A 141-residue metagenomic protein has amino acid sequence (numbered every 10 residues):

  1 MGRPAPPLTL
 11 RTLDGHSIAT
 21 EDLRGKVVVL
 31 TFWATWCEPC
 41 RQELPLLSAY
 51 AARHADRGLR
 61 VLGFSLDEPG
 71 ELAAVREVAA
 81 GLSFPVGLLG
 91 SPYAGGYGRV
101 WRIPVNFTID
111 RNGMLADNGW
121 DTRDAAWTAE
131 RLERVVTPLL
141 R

Functional and structural regions predicted by a protein language model:
M1-T20: N-terminal "domain-start" segment that seeds a small globular fold
I18-R41, L47: Short active-site neighborhood of thiol/selenol oxidoreductases, capturing the structured segment around
R24-K26, D56, S83-F84: Active-site acidic short loop of glycosyltransferases
V29-L30, V61, N106: Hydrophobic beta-strand anchors of alpha/beta hydrolase catalytic cores
A34-P39, D67-G70, P92-Y93, L115 (+1 more regions): Solvent-exposed loop/turn segments at secondary-structure junctions within structured extracellular/periplasmic domains
R41-G81, G90-G96: Structural microenvironment flanking redox-active thiols in thiol-disulfide oxidoreductases
R76-F84, L88-T137: Thiol/disulfide oxidoreductase modules built on the thioredoxin-like
